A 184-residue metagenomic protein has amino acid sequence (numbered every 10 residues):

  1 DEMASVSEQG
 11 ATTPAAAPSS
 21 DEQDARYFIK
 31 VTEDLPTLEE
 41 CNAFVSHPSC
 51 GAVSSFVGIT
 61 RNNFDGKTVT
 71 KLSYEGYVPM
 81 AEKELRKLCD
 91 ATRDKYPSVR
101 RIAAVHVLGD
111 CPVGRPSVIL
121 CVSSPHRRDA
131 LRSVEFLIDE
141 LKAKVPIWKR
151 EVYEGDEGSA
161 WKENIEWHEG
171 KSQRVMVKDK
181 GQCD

Functional and structural regions predicted by a protein language model:
E2-P116, S123-E135, D139-D184: N-terminal, polar/charged subdomain of small-to-medium soluble alpha/beta proteins
